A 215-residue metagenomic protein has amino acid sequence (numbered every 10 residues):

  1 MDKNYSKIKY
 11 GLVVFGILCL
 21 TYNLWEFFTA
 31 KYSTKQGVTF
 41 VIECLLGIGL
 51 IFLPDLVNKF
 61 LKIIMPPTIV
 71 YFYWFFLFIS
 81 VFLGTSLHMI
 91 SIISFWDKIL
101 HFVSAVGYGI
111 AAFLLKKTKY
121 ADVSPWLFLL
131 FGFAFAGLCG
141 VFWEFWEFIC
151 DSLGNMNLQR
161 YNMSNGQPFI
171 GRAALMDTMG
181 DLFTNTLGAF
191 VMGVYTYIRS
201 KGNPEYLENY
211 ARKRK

Functional and structural regions predicted by a protein language model:
M1-L158, N162-A174, T178-M179, T186-K215: Bulky hydrophobic segments
